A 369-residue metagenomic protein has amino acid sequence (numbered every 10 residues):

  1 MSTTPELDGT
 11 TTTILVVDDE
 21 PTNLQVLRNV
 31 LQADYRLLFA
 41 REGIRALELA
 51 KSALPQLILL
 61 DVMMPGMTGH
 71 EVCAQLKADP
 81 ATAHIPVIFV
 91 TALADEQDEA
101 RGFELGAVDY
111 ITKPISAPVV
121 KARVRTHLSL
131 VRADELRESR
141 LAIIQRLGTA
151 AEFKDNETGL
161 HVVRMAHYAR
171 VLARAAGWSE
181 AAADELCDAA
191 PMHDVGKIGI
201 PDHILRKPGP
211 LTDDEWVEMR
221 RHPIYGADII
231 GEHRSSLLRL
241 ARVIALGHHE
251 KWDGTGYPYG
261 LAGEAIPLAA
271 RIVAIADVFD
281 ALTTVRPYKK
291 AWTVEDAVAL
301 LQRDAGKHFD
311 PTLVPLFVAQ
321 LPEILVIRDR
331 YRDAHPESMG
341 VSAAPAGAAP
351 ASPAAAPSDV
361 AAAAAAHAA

Functional and structural regions predicted by a protein language model:
L7-T12, E20-F39: Two-component/phosphorelay signaling modules centered on CheY-like receiver
R41-R45, Q56, T68-A74: Acidic catalytic/metal-coordinating carboxylates
A53-V62: Active-site beta3 strand of CheY-like receiver
M64, L76: Receiver (REC) domain active-site loop signature in two-component systems and cognate sites in sensor histidine kinases
I111-V124: C-terminal output helix
A142-A369: Histidine- and acidic-residue-rich, metal-dependent catalytic cores
